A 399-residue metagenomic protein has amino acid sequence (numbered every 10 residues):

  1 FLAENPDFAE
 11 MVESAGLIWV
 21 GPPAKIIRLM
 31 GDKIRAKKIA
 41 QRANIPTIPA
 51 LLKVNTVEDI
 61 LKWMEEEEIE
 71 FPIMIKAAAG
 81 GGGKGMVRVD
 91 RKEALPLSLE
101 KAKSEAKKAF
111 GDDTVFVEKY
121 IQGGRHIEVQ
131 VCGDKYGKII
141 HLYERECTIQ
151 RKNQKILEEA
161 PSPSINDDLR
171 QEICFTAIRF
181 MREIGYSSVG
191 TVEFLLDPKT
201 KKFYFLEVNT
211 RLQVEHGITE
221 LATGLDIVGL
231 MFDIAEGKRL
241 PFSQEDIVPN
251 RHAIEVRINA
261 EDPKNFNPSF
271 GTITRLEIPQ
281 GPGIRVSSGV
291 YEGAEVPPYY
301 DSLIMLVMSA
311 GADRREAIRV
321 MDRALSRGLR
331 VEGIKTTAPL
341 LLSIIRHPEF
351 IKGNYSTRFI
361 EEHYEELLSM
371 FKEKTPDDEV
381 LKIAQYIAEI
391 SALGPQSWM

Functional and structural regions predicted by a protein language model:
F1-V192, L196-Q213: N-terminal beta-alpha lobe that positions the nucleotide/phosphoryl donor in ATP/NTP-coupled carboxylate activation
G217-M399: Catalytic cores of soluble metabolic enzymes centered on carboxylation/carboxyl-transfer
